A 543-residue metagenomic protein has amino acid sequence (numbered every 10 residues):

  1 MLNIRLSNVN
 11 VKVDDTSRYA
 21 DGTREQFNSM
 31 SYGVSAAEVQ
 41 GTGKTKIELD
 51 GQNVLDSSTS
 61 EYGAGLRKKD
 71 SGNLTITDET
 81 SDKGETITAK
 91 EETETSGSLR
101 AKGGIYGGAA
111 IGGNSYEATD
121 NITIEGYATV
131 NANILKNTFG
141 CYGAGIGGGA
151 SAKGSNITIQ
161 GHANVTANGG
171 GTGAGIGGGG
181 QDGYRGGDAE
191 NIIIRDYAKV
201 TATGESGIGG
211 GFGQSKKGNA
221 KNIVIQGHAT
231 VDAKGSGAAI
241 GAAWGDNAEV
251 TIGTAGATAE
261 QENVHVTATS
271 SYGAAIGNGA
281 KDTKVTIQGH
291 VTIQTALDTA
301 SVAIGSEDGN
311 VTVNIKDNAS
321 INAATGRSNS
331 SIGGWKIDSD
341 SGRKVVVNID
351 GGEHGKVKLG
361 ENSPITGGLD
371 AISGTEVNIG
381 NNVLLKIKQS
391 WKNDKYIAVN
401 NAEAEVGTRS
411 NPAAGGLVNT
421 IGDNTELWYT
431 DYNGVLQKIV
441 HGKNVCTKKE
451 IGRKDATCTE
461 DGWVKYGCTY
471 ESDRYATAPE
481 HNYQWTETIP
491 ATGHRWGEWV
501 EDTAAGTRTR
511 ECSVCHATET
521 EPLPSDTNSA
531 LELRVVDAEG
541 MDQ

Functional and structural regions predicted by a protein language model:
M1-G442: A composition-driven surface/loop motif
V406, H441-Q543: Extracellular modular ligand-binding repeats in secreted and cell-surface proteins
